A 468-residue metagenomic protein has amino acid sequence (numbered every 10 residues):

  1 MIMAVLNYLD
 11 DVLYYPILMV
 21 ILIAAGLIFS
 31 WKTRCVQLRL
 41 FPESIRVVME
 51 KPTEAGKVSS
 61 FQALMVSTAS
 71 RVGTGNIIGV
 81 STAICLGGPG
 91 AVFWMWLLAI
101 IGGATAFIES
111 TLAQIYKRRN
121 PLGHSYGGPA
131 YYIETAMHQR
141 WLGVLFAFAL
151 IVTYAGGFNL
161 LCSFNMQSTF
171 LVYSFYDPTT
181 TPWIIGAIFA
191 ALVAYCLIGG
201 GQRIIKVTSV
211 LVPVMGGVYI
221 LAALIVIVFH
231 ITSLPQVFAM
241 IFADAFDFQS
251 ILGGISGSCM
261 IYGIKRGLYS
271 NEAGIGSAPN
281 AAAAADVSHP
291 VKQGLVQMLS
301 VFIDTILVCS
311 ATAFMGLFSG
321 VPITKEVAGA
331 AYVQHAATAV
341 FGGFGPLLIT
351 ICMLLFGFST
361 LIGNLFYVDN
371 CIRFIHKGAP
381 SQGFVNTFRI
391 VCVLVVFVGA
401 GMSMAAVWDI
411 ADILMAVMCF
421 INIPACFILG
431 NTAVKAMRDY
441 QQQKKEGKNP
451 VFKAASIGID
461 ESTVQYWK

Functional and structural regions predicted by a protein language model:
M1-T74, I84-A91, G102, F427-K468: N-terminal alpha-helical transmembrane segments of multi-pass membrane transport and channel/translocase proteins
I2, K32-Q37, N76-V80, P89 (+6 more regions): Transmembrane helix-loop junctions in multi-pass membrane proteins
I21-I28, K32-I45, N165-F170, T181-F229 (+3 more regions): Membrane-interface loop-to-helix entry segments
A25-S30, L98-G123, P129-F164, S168-C196 (+2 more regions): Helix-loop-helix module between adjacent transmembrane segments
S30, I108-K117, A222-M240, F248 (+3 more regions): Extracellular/periplasmic helix-exit of transmembrane alpha-helices
C35-S59, T82-I84, G88-V92, W96 (+4 more regions): Flexible loop linkers connecting adjacent transmembrane helices in multi-pass alpha-helical membrane transporters
E54-L86, L112-A130, E134, I151 (+1 more regions): Alpha-helical membrane segments and immediately flanking helix-loop junctions that form or couple to the substrate/ion
I101-E109, A187-G201, V212-T232, K265-L268 (+2 more regions): Selective recognition of specific alpha-helical transmembrane segments in multi-pass small-molecule
